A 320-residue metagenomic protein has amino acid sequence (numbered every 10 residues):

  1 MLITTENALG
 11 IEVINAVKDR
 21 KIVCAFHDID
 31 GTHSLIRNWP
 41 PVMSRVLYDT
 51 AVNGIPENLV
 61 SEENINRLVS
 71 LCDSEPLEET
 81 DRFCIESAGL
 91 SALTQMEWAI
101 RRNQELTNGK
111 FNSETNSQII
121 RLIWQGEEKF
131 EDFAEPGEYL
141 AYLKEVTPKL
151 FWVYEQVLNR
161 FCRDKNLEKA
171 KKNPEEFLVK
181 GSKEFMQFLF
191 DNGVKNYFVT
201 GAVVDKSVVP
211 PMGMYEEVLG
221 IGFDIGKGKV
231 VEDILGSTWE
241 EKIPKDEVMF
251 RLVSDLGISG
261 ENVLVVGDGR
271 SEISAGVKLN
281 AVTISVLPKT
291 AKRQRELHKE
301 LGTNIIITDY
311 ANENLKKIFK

Functional and structural regions predicted by a protein language model:
L2-P76: Active-site neighborhood of HAD-like aspartate-dependent phosphohydrolases
I14-A16, F26, N159-F198, D246: Short, acidic loop-to-helix structural element flanking the phosphoryl-transfer center in phosphate-processing enzymes
R45, N53-D81, I85-K129: Active-site phosphate-binding/coordination module
K110-Q156, R160, L167-A170, P174-V179: Coupling/switch/interface segments within P-loop NTPase motor domains and analogous charged loops in nucleic-acid
Q187-Y197, G201-S237: Substrate-recognition/cap helix-loop segment adjacent to the acidic, metal-dependent catalytic center of Asp-based
T200-V203, V208-G220, N262-T308: Acidic, Mg2+-coordinating phosphoryl-transfer loop and its flanking beta/alpha structural elements, shared across
L219, E241-G257: Short loop-to-alpha-helix "cap/lid" segments that border enzyme active sites across diverse enzyme classes
G236-W239, N304-N314: Short acidic-hydrophobic, aromatic-tinged amphipathic segments that line or gate anion-handling sites
